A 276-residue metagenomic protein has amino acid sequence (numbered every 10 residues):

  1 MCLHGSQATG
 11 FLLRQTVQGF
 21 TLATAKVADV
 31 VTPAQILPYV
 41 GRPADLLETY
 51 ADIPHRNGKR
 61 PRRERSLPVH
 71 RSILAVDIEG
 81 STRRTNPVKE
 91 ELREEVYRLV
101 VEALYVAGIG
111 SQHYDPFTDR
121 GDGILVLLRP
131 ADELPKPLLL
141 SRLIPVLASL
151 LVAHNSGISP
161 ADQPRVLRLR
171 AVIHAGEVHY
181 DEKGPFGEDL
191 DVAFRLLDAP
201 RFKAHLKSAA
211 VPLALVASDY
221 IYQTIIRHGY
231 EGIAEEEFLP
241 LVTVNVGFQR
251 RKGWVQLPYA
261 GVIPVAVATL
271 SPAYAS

Functional and structural regions predicted by a protein language model:
A8, L37-P38: Short linear/disordered segments characteristic of secreted peptide precursors and small low-complexity proteins
L13-T16, F20-A23, V27, V31-P33 (+2 more regions): Intrinsically disordered, glycine/charged-rich C-terminal tails and inter-domain linkers that flank nucleotidyl cyclase
R62-L139: Catalytic NTP-binding/metal-coordinating core of nucleotidyl cyclase/transferase enzymes
S66-P68, D119, R165-V166, A210 (+2 more regions): A generic fold-level signal
D132-P240: Catalytic beta-strand-to-alpha-helix segment of the class III nucleotidyl cyclase homology domain
